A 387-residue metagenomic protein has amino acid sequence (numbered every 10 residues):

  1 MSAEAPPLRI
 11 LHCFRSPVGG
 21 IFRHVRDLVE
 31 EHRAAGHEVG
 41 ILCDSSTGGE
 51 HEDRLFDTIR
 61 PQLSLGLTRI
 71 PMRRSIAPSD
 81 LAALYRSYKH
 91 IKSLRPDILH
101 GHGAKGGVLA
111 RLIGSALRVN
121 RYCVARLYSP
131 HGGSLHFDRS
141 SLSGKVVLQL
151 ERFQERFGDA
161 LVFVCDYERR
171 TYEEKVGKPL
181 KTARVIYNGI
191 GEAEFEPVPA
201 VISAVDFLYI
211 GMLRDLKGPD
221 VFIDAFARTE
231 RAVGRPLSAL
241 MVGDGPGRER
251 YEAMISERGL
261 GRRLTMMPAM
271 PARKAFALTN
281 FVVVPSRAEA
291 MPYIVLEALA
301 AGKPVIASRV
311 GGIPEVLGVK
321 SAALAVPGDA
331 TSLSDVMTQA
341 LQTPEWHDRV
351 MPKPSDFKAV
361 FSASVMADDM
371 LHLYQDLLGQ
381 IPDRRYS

Functional and structural regions predicted by a protein language model:
H12-S79, T171, V185, G245: N-terminal strand-loop element at the rim of the active site of nucleotide-sugar-dependent glycosyltransferases
F22-E30, V205, Y209-R228, P246-E252 (+1 more regions): A conserved mid-protein helix/loop that constitutes part of the nucleotide-sugar donor-binding site
S79-Y85, R121, A125, L135-F153 (+2 more regions): Nucleotide-sugar donor phosphate/pyrophosphate-binding loop at the beta->alpha transition of glycosyltransferases
Y167, G189: Carbohydrate-associated surface elements
G247-R250, L260-A269, A275: Active-site donor-binding acidic/aromatic loop of nucleotide-activated sugar and phosphosugar transferases involved
R287: Aromatic "clamp/platform" in nucleotide-sugar-dependent glycosyltransferases that forms part of the donor/acceptor
P304-A307: Short hydrophobic beta-strand element within catalytic cores of glycosyltransferases and related nucleotide-activated
V319-A330, T338-P344: Conserved acidic donor-binding segment of nucleotide-sugar-dependent glycosyltransferases
